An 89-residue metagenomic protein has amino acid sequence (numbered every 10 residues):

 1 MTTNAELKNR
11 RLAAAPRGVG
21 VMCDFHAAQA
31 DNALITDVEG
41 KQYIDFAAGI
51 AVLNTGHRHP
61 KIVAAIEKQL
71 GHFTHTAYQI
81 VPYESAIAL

Functional and structural regions predicted by a protein language model:
M1-D31, F73, A86: Active-site-adjacent loop/helix segments that line or gate small-molecule/cofactor pockets in enzymes
D24-D45: Active-site and channel-lining beta-strand-loop segments that bind or position nucleotide-derived/phosphorylated
Q42-L89: Glycine-rich loop-to-alpha-helix module at the N-terminal edge of alpha/beta enzyme cores
